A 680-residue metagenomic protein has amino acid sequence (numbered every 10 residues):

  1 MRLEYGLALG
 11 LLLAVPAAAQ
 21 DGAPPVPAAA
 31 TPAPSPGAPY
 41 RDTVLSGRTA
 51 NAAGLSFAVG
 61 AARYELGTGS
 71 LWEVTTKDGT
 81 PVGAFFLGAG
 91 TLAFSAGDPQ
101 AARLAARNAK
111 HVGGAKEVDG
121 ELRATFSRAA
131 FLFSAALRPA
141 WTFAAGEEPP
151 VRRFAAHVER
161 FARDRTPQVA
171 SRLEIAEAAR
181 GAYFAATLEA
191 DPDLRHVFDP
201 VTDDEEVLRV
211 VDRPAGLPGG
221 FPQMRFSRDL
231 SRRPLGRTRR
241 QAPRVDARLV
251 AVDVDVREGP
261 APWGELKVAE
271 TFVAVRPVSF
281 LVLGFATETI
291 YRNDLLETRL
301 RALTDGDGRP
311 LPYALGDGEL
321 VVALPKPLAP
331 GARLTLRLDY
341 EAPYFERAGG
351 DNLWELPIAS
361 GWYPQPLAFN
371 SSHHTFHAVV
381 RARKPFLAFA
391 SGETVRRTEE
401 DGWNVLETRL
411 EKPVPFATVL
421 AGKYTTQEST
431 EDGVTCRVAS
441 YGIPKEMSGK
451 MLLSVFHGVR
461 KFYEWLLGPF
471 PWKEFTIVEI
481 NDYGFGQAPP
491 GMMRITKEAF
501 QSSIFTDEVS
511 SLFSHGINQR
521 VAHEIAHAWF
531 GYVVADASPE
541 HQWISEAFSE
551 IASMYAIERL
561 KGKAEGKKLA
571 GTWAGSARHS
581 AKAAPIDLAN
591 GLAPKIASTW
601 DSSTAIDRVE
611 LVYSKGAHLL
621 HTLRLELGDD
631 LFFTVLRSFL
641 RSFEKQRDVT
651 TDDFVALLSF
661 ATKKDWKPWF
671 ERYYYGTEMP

Functional and structural regions predicted by a protein language model:
G6-P16: Bacterial N-terminal signal peptides
A17-D21: Boundary at the C-terminal end of the N-terminal hydrophobic targeting segment
G37-A38, S46-A50, G54-S56, G60-A162 (+4 more regions): A surface-exposed beta-strand-loop module
E117-D253, R337-Y424: Extended, low-hydrophobicity, Ser/Thr/Pro/Gly-biased non-transmembrane segments
S227-L266, V273-S279, L367-A522, I551 (+1 more regions): Hydrophobic helix-coil surface modules that form long, contiguous segments used for peptide/substrate interaction
R276-P277, K445, P471, E565 (+1 more regions): Amphipathic alpha-helical substructures
W354, S371, H457, F462 (+2 more regions): Zinc-dependent metallopeptidase catalytic helix centered on the HExxH motif and its immediate flanking segment
E546, E550-E626, E644, Y673-T677: Acidic/His/Gly-enriched intrinsically disordered linker/tail segments that often contain short helix/coil "MoRF-like"
